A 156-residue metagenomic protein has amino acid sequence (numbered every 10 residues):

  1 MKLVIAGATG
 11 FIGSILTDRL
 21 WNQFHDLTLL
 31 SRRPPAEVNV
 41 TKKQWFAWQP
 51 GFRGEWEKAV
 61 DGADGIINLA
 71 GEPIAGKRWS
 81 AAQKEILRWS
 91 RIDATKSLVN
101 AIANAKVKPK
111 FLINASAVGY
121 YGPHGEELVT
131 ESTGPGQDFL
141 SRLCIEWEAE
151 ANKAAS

Functional and structural regions predicted by a protein language model:
K2, D64-G65, F111: Structural motif
L3-Q23: N-terminal Rossmann NAD(P)H-binding glycine-rich loop of SDR-like oxidoreductase domains
A6, L30, L69-A70, L112-V118: SDR active-site strand-loop-helix element
L30-P34, Q49-P50: N-terminal Rossmann-fold cofactor-binding loop
P34-K42, K58, G122: Short loop/helix-cap segments at secondary-structure boundaries that form the rim of catalytic
K43-A94: NAD(P)H-binding glycine-rich loop region in Rossmannoid oxidoreductase-like domains and their noncatalytic homologs
K84, K96-D138: Conserved Rossmann-fold NAD(P)-dependent oxidoreductase catalytic core, especially the SDR/UDP-sugar
W89, G125-S156: Catalytic helix-loop patch of NAD(P)-dependent Rossmann-fold dehydrogenases
